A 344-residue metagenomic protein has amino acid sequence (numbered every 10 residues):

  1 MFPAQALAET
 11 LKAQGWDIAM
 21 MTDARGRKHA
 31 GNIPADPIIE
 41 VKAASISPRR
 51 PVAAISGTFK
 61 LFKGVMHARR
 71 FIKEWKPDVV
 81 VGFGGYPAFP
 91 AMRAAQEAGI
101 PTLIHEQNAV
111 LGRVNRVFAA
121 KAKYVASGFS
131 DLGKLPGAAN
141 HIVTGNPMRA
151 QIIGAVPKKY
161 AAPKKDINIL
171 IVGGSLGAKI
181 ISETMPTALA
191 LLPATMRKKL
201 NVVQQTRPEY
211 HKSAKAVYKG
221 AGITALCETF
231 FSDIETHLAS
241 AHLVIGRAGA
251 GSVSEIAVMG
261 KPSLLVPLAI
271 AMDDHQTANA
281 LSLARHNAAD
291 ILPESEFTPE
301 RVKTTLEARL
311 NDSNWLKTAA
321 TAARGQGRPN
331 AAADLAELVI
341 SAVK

Functional and structural regions predicted by a protein language model:
M1-F59: Glycosyltransferase specificity loop/lid
L7-A13, M21, G26-K28, I33-P34 (+4 more regions): Donor-nucleotide binding loops and adjacent catalytic segments primarily of GT-B fold Leloir glycosyltransferases
D17, R25-R27, Q96-P157: Active-site-proximal region of nucleotide-activated glycan assembly enzymes, centered on histidine/acidic-rich loops
G26-H29, P77-A98: An aromatic- and histidine-rich active-site surface loop
R50-V79: An amphipathic, basic-hydrophobic alpha-helix
P77-V79, A239-V253, K261: Acidic donor-binding loop of glycosyltransferase active sites
W315-P329: A short, well-ordered alpha-helix in the C-terminal region of glycosyltransferases
R328-K344: C-terminal alpha-helical cap of glycosyltransferases
